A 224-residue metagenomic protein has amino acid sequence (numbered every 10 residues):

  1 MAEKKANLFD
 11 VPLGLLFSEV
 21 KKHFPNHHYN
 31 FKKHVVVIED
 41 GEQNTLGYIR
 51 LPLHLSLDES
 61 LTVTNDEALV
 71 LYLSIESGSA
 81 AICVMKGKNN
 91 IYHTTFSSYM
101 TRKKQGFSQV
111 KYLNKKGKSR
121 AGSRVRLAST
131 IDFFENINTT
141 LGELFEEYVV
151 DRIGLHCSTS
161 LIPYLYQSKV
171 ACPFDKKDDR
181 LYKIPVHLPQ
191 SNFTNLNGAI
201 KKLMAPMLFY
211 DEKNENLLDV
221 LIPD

Functional and structural regions predicted by a protein language model:
M1-D224: Terminal alpha-helical anchor/extension segments at protein ends
